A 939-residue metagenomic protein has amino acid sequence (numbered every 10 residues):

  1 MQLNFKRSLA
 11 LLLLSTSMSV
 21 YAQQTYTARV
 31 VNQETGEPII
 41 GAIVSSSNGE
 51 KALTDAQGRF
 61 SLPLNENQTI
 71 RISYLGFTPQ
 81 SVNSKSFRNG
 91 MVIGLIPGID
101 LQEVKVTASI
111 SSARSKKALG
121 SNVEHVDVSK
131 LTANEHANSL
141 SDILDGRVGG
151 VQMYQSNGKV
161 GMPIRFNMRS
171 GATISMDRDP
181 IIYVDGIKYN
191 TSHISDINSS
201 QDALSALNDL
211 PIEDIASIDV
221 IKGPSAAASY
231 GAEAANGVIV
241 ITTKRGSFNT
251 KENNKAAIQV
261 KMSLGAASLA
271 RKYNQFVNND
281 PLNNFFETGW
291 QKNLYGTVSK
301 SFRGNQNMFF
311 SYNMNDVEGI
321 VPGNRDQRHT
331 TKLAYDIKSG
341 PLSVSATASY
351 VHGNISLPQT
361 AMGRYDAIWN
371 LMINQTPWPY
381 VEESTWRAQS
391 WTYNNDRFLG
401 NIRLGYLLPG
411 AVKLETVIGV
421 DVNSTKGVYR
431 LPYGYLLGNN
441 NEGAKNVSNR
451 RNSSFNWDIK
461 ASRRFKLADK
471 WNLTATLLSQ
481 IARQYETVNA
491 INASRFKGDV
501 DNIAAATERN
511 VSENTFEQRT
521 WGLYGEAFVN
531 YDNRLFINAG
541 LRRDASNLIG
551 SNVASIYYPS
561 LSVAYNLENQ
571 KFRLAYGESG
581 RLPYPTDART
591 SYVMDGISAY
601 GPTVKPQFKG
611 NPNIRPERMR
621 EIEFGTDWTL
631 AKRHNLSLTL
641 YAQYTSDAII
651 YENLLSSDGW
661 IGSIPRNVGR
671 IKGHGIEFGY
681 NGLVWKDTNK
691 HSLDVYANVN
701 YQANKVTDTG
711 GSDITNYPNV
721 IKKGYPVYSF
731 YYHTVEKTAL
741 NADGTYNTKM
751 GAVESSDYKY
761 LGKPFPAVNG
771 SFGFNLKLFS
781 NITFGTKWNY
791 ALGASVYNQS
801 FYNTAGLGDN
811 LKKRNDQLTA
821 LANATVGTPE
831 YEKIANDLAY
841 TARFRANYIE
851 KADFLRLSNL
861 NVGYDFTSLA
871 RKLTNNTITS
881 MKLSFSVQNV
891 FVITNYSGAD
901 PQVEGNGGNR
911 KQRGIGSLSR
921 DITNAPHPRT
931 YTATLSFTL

Functional and structural regions predicted by a protein language model:
V31-T35, A42-S45, S73-F77, R88-L131 (+1 more regions): Short, acidic, small-residue-rich periplasmic hinge/interaction motif at the N-terminus of Gram-negative outer-membrane
G49-R59, T107-N134, G161-R165, H193-S200 (+1 more regions): N-terminal periplasmic "start-of-domain" segments of outer-membrane beta-barrel proteins
S61, I187-K222: Short acidic/polar hinge/loop motifs at secondary-structure boundaries that mediate gating or recognition
D142-K188, S217, A227-S247: Extracytoplasmic beta-strand/coil segments of soluble accessory domains associated with Gram-negative outer-membrane
K261, G265-N278, R666-K672, K686-P764 (+5 more regions): Conserved small-residue
L264, Q291-N313, V317-N324, R328-F398 (+7 more regions): Flexible loop and strand-edge segments within Gram-negative outer membrane beta-barrel domains
A267, A791-K882, V887: Extracytoplasmic gating/loop element in the C-terminal half of outer-membrane beta-barrel translocons and assembly
Y273-P281, M362-S384, V428-K445, Y485-E513 (+6 more regions): Surface-exposed loop/turn segments flanking beta-strands in extracellular/periplasmic regions
